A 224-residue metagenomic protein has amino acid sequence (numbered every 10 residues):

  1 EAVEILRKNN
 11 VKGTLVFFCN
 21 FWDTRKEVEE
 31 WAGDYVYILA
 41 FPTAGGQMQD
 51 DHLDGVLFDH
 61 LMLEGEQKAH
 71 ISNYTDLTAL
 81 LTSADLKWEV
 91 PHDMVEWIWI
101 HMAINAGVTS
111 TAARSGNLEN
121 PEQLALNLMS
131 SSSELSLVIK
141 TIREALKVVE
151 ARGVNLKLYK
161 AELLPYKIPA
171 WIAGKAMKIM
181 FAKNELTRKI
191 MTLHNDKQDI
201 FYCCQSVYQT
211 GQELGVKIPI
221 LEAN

Functional and structural regions predicted by a protein language model:
V3-Q47: Rossmann-fold NAD(P)-binding glycine/threonine-rich loop
R7, L53-E66, S115-M129, K183-H194: Helix-loop-beta segment of a Rossmann-like dinucleotide-binding subdomain
W22, K26, T75, I104 (+2 more regions): A structural signal for well-ordered alpha-helical segments within the folded catalytic domains of diverse enzymes
V28-G107: Rossmann-fold dinucleotide-binding core
D85-E89, P121-S132, G211-K217: Inter-helical turn/loop segments and adjacent helix faces that build the functional surface of alpha-helical bundle
V95-L126, S133-L146: Active-site-proximal catalytic alpha-helix in oxidoreductases
I139-N224: NAD(P)-dependent Rossmann-like dehydrogenase/reductase catalytic/cofactor-binding core
